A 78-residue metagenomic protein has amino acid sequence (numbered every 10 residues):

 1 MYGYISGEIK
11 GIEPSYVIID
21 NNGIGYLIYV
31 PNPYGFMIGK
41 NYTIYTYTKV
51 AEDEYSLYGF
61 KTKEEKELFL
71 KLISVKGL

Functional and structural regions predicted by a protein language model:
Y2, K10-L78: Long, highly charged, low-complexity intrinsically disordered interaction regions that mediate electrostatic DNA/RNA
